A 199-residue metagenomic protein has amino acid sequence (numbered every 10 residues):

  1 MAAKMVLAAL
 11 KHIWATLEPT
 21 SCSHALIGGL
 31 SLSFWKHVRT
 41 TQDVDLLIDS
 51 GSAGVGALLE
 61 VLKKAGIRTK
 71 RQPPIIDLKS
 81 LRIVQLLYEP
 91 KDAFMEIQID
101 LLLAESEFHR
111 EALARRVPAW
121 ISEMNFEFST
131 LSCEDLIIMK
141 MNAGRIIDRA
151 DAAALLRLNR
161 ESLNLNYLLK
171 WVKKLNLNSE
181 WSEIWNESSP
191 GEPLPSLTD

Functional and structural regions predicted by a protein language model:
M1-D199: Compositionally biased terminal segments of proteins
